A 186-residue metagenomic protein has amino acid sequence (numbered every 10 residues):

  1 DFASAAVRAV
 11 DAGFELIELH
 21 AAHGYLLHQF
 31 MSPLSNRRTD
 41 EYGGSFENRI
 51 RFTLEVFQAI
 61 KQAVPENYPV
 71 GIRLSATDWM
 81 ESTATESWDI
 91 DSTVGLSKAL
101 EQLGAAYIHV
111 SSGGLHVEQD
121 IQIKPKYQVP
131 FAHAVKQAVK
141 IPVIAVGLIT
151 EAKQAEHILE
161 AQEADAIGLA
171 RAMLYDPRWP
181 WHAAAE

Functional and structural regions predicted by a protein language model:
D1-E186: Flavin-dependent oxidoreductase catalytic cores
